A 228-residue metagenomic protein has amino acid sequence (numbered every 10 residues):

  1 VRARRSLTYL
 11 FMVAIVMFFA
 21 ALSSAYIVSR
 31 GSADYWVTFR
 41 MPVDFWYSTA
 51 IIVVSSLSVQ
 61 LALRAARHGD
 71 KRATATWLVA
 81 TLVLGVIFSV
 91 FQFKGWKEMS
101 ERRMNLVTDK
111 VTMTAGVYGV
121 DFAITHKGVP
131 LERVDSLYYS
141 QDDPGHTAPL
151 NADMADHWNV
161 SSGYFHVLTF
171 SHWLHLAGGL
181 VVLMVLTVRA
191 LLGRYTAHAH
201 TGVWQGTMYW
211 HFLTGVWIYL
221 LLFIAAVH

Functional and structural regions predicted by a protein language model:
V1-H228: ...captures the hydrophobic TM-helix bundle architecture rather than a specific catalytic motif, and can also fire on
